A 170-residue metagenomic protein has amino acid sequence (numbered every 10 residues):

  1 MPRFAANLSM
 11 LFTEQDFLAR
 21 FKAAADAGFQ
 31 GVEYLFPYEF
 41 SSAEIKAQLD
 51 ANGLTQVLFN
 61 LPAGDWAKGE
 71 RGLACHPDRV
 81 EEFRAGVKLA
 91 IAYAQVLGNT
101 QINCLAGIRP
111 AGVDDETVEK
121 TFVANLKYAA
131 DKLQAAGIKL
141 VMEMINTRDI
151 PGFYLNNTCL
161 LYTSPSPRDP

Functional and structural regions predicted by a protein language model:
M1-N99, K127, Q134: N-terminal pre-domain/capping segments
F12-T13, R109-A111, T147-Y154: Short, small-residue-enriched loops and turns at beta-alpha junctions that line or gate enzyme active sites
G31, V141-M142: Generic enzyme active-site microenvironment
F36, N146, D169: Short, glycine/acidic-enriched loop or turn micro-motifs at the edges of active sites
Y38-E39, A63, I108-R109, T147-R148: Conserved beta-strand edge residues that scaffold enzyme active sites
A74-A85, V113-A124, G152-L160: Alpha-helix N-cap and loop-to-helix initiation/capping positions
A94-V113, M142-T147: Active-site groove signature of glycoside hydrolases
Y162-P170: Single conserved hydrophobic/aromatic residue that forms the stacking wall/gate of nucleotide- or nucleobase-binding
